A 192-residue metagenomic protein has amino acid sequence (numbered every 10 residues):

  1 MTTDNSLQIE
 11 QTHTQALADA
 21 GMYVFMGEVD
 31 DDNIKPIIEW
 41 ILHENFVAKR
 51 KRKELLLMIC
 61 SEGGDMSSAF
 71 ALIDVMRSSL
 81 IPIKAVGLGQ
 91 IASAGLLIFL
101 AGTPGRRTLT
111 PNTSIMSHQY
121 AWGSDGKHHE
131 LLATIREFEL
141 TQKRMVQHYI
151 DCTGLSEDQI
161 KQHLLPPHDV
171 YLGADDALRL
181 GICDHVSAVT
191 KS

Functional and structural regions predicted by a protein language model:
M1-S192: Terminal-region recognition feature
